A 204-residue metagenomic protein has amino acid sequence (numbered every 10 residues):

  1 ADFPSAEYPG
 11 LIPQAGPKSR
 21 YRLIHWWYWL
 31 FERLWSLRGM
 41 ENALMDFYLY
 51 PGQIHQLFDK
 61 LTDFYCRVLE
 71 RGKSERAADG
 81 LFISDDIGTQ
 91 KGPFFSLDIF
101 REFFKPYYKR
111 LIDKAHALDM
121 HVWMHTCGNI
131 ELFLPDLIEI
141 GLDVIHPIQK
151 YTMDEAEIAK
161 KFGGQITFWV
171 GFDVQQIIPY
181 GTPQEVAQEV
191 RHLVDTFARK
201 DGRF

Functional and structural regions predicted by a protein language model:
D2-F204: Active-site loop segments of alpha/beta catalytic cores
